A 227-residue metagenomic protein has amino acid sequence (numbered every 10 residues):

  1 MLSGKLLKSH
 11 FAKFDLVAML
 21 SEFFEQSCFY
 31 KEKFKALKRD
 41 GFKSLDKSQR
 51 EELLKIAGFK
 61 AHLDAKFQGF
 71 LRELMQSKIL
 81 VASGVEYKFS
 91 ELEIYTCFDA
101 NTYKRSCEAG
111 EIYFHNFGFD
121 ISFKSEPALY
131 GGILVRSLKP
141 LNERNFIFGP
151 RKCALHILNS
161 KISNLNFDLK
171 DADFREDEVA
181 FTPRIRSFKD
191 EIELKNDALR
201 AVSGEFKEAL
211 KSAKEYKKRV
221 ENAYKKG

Functional and structural regions predicted by a protein language model:
L2-G227: A cross-family signal for N-terminal binding/gating loops and helix N-caps that shape access to the active site
